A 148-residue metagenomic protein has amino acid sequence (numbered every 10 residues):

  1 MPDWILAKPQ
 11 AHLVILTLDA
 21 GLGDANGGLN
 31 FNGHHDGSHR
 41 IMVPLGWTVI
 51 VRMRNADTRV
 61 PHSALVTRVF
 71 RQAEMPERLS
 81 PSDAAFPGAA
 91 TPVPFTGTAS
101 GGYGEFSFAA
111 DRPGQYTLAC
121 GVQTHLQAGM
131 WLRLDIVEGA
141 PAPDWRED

Functional and structural regions predicted by a protein language model:
M1-L6, R59, G88-D148: Extracellular/periplasmic metallocenter environments
A11-T48: N-terminal edge beta-strand
F31-H34, S82-T91: Short beta-strand and strand-turn-strand segments in soluble, beta-rich domains
V49, H62, L132: Residue-level detector of short, conserved catalytic/binding motifs and their immediate flanks
V51, A64, C120: Divalent metal-coordination and catalytic microenvironments
M53-N55: Asparagine-centered strand-capping/turn motif at beta-strand->loop junctions
V60-R68: Beta-strand acidic-aromatic groove motif in beta-rich domains, primarily in extracellular
T67-E74, I136-A142: Short edge-strand/loop segments of extracellular domains
